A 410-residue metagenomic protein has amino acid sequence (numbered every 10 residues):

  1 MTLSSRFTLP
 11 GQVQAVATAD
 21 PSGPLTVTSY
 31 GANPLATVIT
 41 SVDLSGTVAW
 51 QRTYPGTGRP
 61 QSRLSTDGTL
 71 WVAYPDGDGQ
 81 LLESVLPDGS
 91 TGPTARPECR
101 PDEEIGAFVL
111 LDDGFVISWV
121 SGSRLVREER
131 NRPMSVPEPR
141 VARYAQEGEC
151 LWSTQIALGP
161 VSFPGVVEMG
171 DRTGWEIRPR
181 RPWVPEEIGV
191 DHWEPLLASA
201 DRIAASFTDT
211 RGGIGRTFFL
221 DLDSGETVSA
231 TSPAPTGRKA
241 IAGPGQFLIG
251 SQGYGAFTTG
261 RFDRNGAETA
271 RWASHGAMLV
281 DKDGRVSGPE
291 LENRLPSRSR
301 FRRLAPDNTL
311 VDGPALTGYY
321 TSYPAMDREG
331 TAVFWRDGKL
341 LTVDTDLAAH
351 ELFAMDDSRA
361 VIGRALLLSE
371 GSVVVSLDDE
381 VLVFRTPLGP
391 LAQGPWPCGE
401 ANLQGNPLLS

Functional and structural regions predicted by a protein language model:
M1-G46, W396-P397, A401, P407: An edge-strand/N-cap motif at the start of beta-rich repeat modules
L3-L9, T47-T53, T91-E98, C150-T154 (+5 more regions): A short beta-strand motif characteristic of beta-propeller blades
P10-A19, P55-S65, R100-D112, G159-R172 (+6 more regions): Repeated scaffold domains used in trafficking and secretory/extracellular systems, primarily beta-propellers
S22-G23, D67-T69, D112-G114, A200-R202 (+4 more regions): Short coil/turn segments that connect the beta-strands within blades of beta-propeller domains
Y30-G31, V120-P137, F207-G212, L291-L295: Short, conserved, GDST-rich strand-edge loop motifs in beta-rich repeat architectures
I39-D43, L82-G89, P133-G148, G215-L222 (+2 more regions): Beta-propeller blade signature
P296-S297, L310-D344: Loop/turn-rich, solvent-exposed surfaces of beta-rich toroidal or solenoidal domains
A360-S410: Blade-level signature of beta-propeller repeat domains, shared across WD40, Kelch, NHL, RCC1 and BNR/Asp-box propellers
